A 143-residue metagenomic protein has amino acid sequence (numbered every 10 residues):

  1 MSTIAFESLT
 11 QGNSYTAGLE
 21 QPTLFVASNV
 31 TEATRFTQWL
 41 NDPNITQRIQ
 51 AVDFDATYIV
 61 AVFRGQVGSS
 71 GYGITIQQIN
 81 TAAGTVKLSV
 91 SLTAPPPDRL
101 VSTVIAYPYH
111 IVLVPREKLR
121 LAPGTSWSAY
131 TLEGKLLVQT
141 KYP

Functional and structural regions predicted by a protein language model:
M1-P143: Exposed, flexible binding/inhibitory loops of compact, secreted disulfide-stabilized domains
